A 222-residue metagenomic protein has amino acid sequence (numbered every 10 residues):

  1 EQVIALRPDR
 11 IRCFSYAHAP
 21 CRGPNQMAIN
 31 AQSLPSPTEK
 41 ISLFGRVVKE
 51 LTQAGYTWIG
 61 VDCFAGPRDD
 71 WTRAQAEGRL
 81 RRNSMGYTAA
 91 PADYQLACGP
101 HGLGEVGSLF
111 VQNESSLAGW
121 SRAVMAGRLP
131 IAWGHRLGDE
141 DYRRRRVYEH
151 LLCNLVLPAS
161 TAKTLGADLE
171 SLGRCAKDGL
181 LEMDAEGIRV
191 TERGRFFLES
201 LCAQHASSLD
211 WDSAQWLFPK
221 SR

Functional and structural regions predicted by a protein language model:
E1-S160, S221: C-terminal scaffold of the Radical SAM
I41, L165-G166, E192-R195: An alpha-helix initiation/capping motif
P130, V156-L157, L181, W211-A214: Intrinsically disordered or highly flexible coil/loop and linker segments, enriched in small and charged/polar residues
K163-K177: Short amphipathic alpha-helical interaction segments
A176-E186: A short, conserved structural fragment
G187-T191: Minor-groove-contacting beta-hairpin "wing" of winged helix-turn-helix DNA-binding domains
R193-R222: Short, amphipathic alpha-helical interaction segments positioned at domain boundaries
